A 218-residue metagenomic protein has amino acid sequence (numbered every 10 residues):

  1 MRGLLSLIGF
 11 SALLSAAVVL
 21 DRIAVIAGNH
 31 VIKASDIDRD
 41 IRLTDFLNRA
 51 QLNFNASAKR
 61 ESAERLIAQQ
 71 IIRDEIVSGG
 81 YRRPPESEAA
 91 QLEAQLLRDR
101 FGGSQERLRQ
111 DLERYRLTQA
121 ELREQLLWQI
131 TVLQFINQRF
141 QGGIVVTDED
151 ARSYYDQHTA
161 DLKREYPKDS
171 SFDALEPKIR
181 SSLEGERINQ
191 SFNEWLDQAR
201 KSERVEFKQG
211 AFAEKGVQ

Functional and structural regions predicted by a protein language model:
M1, A16-V18: Absolute protein N-terminus
G3-L13: Sec-dependent N-terminal signal peptides
V18-I26, I32, N53-Q218: Peptidyl-prolyl cis-trans isomerase
I41-S57: Short, conserved catalytic-motif segment at the N-terminal edge
